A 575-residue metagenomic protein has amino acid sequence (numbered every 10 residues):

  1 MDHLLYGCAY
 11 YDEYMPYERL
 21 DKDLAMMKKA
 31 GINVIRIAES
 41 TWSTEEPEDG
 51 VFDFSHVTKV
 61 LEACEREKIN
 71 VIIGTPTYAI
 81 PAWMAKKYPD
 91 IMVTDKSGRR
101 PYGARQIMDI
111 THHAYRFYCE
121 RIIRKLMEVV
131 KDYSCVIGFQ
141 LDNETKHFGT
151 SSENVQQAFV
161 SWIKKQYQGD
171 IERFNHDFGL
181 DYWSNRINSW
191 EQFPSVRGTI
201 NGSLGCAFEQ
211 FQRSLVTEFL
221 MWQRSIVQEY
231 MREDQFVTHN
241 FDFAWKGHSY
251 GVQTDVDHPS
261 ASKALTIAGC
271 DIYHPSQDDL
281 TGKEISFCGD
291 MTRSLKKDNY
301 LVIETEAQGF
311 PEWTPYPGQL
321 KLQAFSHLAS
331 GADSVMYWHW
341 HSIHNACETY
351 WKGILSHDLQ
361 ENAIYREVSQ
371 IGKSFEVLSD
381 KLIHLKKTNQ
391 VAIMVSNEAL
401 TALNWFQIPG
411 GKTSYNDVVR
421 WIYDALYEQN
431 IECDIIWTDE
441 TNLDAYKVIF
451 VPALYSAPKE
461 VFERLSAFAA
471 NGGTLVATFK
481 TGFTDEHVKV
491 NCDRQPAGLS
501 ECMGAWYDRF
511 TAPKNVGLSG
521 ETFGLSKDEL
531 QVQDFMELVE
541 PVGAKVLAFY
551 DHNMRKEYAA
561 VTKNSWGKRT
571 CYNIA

Functional and structural regions predicted by a protein language model:
L4-C8, I35-I37, V71-G74, I137-L141 (+4 more regions): Hydrophobic faces of well-ordered beta-strands that scaffold small-molecule active sites in alpha/beta enzyme cores
L5-P16, S40-V57, P101-E120, D142-G149 (+7 more regions): The substrate-binding groove and active-site-proximal loops of carbohydrate-active enzymes, especially glycoside
C8, M27, I35, C64 (+10 more regions): Conserved, mostly hydrophobic/aromatic
Y14-K29, C119-K125, H248-A261, I285 (+2 more regions): Short, acidic/polar
D21-R100, M127, W222-R232, Y455-S456: Aromatic-lined substrate-binding rim segments of carbohydrate-active enzymes
D23, H56, V60, Y115-L126 (+8 more regions): Alpha-helical packing segments of well-folded alpha/beta enzyme cores
S97-I267, D271-D278, G282-E284: Polysaccharide-binding and catalytic clefts of secreted carbohydrate-active enzymes
F193, E233, S262-A575: Carbohydrate-binding surfaces of carbohydrate-active enzymes
